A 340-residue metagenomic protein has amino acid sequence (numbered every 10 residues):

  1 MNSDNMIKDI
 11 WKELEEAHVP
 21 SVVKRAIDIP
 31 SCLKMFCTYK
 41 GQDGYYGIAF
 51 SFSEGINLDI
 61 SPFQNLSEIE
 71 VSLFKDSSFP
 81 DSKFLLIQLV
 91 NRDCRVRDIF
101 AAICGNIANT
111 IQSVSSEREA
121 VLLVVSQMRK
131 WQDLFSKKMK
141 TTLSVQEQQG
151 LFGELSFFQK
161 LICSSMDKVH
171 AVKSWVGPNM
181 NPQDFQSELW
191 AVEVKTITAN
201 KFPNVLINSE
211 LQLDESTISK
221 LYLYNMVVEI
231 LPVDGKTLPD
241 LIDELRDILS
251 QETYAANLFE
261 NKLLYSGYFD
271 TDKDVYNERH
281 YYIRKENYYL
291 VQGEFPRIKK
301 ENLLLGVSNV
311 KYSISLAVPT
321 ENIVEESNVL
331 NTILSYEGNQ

Functional and structural regions predicted by a protein language model:
M1-M180, I197-Q340: Nucleic-acid endonuclease domains
L161, F185-T198: Conserved catalytic cores of phosphodiester-cleaving nucleases, focusing on short active-site segments
